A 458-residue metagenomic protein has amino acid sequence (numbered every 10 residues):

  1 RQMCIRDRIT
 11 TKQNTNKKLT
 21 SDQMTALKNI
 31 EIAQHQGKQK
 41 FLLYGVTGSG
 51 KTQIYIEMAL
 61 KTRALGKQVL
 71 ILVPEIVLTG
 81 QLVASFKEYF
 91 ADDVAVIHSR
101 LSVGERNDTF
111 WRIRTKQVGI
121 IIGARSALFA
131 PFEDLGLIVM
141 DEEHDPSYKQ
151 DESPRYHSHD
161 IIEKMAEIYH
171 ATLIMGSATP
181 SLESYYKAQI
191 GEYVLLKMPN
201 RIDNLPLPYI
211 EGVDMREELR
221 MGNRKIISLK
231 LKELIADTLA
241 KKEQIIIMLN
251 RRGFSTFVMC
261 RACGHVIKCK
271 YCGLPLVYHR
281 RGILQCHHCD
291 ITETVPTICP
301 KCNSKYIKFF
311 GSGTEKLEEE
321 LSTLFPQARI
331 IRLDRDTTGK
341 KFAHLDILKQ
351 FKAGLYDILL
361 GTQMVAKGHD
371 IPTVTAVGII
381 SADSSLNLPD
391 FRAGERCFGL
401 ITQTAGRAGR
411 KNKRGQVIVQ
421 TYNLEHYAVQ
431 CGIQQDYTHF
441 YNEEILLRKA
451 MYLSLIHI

Functional and structural regions predicted by a protein language model:
R1-I5, I458: Short, small-residue-biased leader/transition segments that mark boundaries at the very start of proteins
M3, A26, L360: Hydrophobic anchor residue at the start of the ABC signature
I9-Q13: Short, Lys/Arg-enriched N-terminal segment that forms or immediately precedes the first helix of a structured domain
N14-T20, G37-G119, G123-I456: Inter-lobe coupling/hinge segments of SF2-like helicase ATPases
T25-Q34: Pre-Walker A adenine-sensing motif
